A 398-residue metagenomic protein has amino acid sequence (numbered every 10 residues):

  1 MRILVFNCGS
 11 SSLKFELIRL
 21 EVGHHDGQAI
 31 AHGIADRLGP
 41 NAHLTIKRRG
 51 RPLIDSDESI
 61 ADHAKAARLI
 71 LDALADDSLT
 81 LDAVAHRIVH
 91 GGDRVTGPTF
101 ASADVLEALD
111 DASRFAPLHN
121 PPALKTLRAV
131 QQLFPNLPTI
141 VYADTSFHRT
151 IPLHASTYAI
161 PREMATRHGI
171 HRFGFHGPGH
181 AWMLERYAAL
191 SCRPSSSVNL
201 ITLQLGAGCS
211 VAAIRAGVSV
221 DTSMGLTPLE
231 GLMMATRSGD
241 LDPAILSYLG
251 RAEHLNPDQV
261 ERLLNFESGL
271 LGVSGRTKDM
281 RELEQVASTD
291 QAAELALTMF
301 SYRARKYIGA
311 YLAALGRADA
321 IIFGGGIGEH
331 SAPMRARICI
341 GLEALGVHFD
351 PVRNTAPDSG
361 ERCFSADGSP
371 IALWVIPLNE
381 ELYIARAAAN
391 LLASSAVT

Functional and structural regions predicted by a protein language model:
I3-V5, S11-I60, G225: Short glycine-rich, Thr/Ser-proximal phosphate-binding strand/loop in the N-terminal lobe of ATP-dependent enzymes
C8-G9, R87-G91, L205-A207, I322-H330: Glycine-rich beta-strand-to-loop/alpha-helix junction loops that act as flexible
I70-D82, Y187-P194, I308-D319: Phosphate/pyrophosphate-binding loops at sites that engage ATP/ADP/AMP, CoA/4′-phosphopantetheine, polyphosphate
L74-H119, P138-I140, S146-T157: Short beta-strand-loop/turn "lid" adjacent to the catalytic site in phosphate-handling enzymes
F147-A252: Glycine-rich phosphate-binding loop of actin/hexokinase-like ATP-binding domains
I214-R215, V220-N256, R262, G325-P357 (+2 more regions): Catalytic phosphate/nucleotide-handling subdomain of diverse soluble enzymes
R262, G269-V273, M280-A314: Adenine-nucleotide phosphate-binding core of ATP-dependent small-molecule kinases
E294, T298-A314, A318-D319, G328-T398: Internal helix-turn-beta structural module
